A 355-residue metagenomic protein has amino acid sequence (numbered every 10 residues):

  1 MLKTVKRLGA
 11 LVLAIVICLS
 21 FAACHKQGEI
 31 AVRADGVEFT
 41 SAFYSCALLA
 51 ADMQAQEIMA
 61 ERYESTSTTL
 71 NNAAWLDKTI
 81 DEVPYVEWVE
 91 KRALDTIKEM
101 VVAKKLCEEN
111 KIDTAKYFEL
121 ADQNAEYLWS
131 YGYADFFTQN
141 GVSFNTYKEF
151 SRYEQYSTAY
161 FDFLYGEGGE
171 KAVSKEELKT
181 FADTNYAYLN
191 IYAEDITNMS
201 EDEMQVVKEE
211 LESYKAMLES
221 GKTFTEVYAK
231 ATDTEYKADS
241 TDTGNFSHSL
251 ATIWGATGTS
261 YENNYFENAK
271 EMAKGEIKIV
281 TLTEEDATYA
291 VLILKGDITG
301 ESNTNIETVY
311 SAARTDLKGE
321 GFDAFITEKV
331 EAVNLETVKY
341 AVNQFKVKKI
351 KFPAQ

Functional and structural regions predicted by a protein language model:
L2-V12: Bacterial N-terminal signal peptides that target proteins for export
L19-A23: C-terminal motif of bacterial Sec signal peptides marking the signal peptidase cleavage site
H25-Q27, A34, F136-E209, S213-A216 (+1 more regions): PPIase-associated folding chaperone regions across multiple families
K26-V142: N-terminal targeting/tethering segments
F39, F43-C46, A50, P84-L106 (+11 more regions): Extracytoplasmic/secreted proteins, especially bacterial periplasmic and envelope-associated proteins
Y63, S67, Y228-T241, A332-F345: Short glycine-rich, low-complexity/disordered patches
S213-N263, T304: Peptidyl-prolyl cis-trans isomerase
